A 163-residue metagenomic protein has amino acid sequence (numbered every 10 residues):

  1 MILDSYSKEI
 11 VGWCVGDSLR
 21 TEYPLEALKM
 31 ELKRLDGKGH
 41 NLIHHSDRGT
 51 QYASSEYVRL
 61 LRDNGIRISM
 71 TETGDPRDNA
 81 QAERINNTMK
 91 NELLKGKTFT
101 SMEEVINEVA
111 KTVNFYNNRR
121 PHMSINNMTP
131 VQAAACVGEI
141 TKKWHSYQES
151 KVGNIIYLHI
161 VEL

Functional and structural regions predicted by a protein language model:
M1-A110, N114: RNase H-like DDE/DDD metal-dependent nuclease/strand-transfer catalytic core used by mobile genetic elements
R62-I66, T88-L163: C-terminal domain-tail junction helix/linker
